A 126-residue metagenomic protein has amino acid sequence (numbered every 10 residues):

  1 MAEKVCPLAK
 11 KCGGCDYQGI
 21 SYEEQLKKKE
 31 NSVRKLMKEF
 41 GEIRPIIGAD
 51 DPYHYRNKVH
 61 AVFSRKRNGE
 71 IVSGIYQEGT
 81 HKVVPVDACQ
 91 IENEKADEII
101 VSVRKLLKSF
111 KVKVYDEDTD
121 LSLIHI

Functional and structural regions predicted by a protein language model:
M1-I124: Accessory RNA-recognition modules of RNA-modification enzymes
